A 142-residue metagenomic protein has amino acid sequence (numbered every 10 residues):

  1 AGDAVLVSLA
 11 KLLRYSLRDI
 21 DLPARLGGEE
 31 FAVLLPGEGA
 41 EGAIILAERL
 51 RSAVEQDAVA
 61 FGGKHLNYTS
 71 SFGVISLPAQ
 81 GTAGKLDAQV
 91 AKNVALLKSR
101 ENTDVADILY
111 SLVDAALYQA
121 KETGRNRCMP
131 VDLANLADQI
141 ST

Functional and structural regions predicted by a protein language model:
A1, G62-K64: Glycine-rich helix-loop "coupling/hinge" segments at transmembrane-helix boundaries in multipass transporters
A1-Y15, A24-G28, A32-V33, A40-E48 (+2 more regions): Conserved long alpha-helical elements within nucleotide-processing catalytic cores of c-di-GMP signaling and class III
V5, A32-S52, H65, S70 (+3 more regions): Short helix/loop segment flanking the catalytic signature motif in cyclic-nucleotide metabolism enzymes
L12, R18, R25, R49-R51 (+3 more regions): Short, cationic motifs built from Arg/Lys/His that form the positively charged side of catalytic pockets
Y15, D19, G37, S52 (+3 more regions): Conserved amphipathic alpha-helical interaction elements at protein-protein interfaces in regulatory, energy-coupling
L22-R25, L66: A short pre-motif secondary-structure segment
G27, G63, S70-P78, P130-N135: A general secondary-structure junction signal
A40, I44, L77-T142: Catalytic-core segments of nucleotide cyclases and related cyclic-nucleotide turnover enzymes
